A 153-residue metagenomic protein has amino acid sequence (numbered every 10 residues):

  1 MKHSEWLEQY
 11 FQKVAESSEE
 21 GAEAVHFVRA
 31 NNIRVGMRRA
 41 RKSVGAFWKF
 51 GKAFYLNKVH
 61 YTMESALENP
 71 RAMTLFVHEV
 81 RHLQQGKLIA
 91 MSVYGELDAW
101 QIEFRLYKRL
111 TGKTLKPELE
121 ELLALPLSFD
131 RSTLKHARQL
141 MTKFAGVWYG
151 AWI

Functional and structural regions predicted by a protein language model:
M1-Y61: Auxiliary, metal-adjacent structural segments of Zn-dependent hydrolase domains
W6-K13, F27, E79, E118-L122 (+2 more regions): Charge-rich, solvent-exposed alpha-helical interaction surfaces
W6-Q9, R71, L75, Y94 (+1 more regions): Extracytoplasmic/secreted proteins, especially bacterial periplasmic and envelope-associated proteins
F11, H60-A66, G86-M91: Second-shell loop/turn segments in exported
L56-L75: Short pre-active-site segment immediately N-terminal to the catalytic Zn-binding motif
T74-G86: Active-site recognition of the HExxH zinc-binding catalytic motif
M91-P126: Post-HExxH zinc-binding segment in Zn-dependent metallohydrolases
R131-I153: Pan-zinc metallopeptidase signature
